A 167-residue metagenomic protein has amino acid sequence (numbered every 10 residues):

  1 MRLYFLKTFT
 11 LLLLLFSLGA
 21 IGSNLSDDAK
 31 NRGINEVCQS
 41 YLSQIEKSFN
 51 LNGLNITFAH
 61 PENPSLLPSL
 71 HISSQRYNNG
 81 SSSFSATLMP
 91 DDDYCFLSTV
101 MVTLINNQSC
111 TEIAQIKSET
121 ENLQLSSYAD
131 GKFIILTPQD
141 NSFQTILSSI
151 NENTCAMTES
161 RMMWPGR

Functional and structural regions predicted by a protein language model:
M1-F9: Bacterial N-terminal signal peptides that target proteins for export
T10-L15: Hydrophobic helical h-region of N-terminal Sec-dependent signal peptides in bacterial secretory/periplasmic proteins
S17-G19: N-terminal signal peptide c-region/cleavage motif recognized by signal peptidases
S23-M89, M163: N-terminal secretory signal peptides
I56, I72, E121-S142: A cross-kingdom feature marking solvent-exposed beta-strand/loop segments within repeated, beta-rich binding/scaffold
N63-V100, D140-R167: Amphipathic N-proximal alpha-helical interface segments
N78-G131: Long, charged/polar, surface-exposed segments that mediate recognition or autoinhibition
